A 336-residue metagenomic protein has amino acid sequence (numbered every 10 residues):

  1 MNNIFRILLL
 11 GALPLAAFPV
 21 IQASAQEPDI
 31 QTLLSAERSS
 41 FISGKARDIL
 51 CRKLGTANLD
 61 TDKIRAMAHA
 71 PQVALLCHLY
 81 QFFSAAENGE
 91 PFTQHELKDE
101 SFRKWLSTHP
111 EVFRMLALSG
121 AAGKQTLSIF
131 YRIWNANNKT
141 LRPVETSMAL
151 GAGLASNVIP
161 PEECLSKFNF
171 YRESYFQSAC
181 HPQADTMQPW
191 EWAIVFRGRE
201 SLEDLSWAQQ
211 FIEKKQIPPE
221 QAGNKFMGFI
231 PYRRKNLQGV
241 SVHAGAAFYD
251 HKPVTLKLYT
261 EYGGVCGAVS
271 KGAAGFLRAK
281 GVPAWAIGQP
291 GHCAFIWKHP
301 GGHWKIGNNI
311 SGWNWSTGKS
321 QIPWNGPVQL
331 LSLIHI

Functional and structural regions predicted by a protein language model:
M1-L9: Bacterial N-terminal signal peptides that target proteins for export
L8-A17: Bacterial N-terminal signal peptides
A17, A23-A25: Boundary at the C-terminal end of the N-terminal hydrophobic targeting segment
A25-M67: Intrinsically disordered, low-structural-confidence terminal and linker regions
H78-T260: Secondary-structure boundary elements
I230-P300: Active-site neighborhood of thiol-dependent amide/isopeptide-bond enzymes
I296-L331: Extended hydrophobic/aromatic segments used for targeting, binding, or gating
I334-I336: Conserved small/polar residues in nucleotide/adenosyl-binding loops
